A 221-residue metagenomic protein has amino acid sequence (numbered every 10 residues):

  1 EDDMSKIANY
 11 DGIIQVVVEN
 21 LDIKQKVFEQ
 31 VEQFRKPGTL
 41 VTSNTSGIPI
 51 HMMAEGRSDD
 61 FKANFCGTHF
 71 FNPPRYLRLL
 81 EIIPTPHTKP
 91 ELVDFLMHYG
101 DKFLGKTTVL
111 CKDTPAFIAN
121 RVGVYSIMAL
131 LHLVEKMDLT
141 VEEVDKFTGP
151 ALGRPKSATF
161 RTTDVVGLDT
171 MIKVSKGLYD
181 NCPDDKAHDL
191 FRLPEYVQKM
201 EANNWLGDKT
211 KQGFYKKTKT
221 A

Functional and structural regions predicted by a protein language model:
E1-A221: N-terminal glycine-rich phosphate-binding loop for ADP-containing cofactors
